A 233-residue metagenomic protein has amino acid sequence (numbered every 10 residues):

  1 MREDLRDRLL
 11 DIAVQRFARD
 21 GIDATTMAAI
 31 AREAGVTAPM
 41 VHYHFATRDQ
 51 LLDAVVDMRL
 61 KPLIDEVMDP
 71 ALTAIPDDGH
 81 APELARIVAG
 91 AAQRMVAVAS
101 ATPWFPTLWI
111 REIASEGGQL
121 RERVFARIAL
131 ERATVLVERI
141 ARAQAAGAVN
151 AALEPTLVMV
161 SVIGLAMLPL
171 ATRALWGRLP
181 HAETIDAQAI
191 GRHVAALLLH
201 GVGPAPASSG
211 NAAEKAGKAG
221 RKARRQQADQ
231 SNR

Functional and structural regions predicted by a protein language model:
R2, L10, L52, V56 (+6 more regions): Amphipathic, non-transmembrane alpha-helical scaffold segments
R8, I12, R16-Q50, A54-M58: Helix-turn-helix
R8, I12-R19, E66-T73, L108 (+2 more regions): Solvent-exposed, amphipathic alpha-helical segments
R19-D23, T102, A146: Short coil/turn segments at alpha/beta junctions that flank glycine-rich nucleotide-binding fingerprints
D53, D57, K61, D65 (+5 more regions): Generic alpha-helical structural context detector
A54, M68-T107, P155-M159, G191: Hydrophobic alpha-helical connector segments
Q93-A97, A101, L130-A146, S161-R233: C-terminal peripheral helix-coil segments that are non-catalytic and often amphipathic
S100-E122, A171-G177: Amphipathic alpha-helical segments used for helix-helix packing
